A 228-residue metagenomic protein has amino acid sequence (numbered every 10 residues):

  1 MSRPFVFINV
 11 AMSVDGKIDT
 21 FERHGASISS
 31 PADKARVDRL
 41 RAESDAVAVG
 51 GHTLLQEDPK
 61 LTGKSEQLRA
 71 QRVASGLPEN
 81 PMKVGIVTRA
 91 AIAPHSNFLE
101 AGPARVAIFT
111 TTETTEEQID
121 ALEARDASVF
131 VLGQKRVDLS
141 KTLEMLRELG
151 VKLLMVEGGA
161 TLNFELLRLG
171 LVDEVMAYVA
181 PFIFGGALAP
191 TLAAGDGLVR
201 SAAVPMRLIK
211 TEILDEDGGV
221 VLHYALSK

Functional and structural regions predicted by a protein language model:
M1-K228: Enzymes that bind and transform nitrogen-containing heteroaromatic metabolites
